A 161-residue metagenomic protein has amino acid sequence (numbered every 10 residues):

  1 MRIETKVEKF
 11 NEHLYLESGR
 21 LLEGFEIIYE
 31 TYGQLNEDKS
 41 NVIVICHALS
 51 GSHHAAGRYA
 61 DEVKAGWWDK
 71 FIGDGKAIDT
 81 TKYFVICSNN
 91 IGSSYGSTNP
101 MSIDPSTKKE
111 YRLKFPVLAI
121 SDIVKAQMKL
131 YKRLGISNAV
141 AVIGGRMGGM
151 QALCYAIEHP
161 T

Functional and structural regions predicted by a protein language model:
M1-V42: Catalytic-loop region of hydrolases
E30, Q34, S40-S102: N-terminal cap/lid subdomain of alpha/beta-hydrolase-fold enzymes
V44-I45, C87, A141-I143, C154: A structural signal for short, well-ordered beta-strand segments and their strand-loop junctions that often border
W67-I72, R112-L118: A short acidic, glycine-rich active-site loop that binds or catalyzes chemistry on phosphate/adenosine moieties
S97-V117: Short acidic, low-complexity segments enriched in Ser/Thr/Gly/Pro
K108-K114, S121-A141, E158-P160: Conserved acidic catalytic loop of the alpha/beta-hydrolase fold
R146: Catalytic nucleophile serine of serine hydrolases, specifically the conserved "nucleophile elbow" pentapeptide
G149-P160: Short glycine-enriched nucleophile-adjacent loop and the immediately C-terminal alpha-helix near the catalytic center
